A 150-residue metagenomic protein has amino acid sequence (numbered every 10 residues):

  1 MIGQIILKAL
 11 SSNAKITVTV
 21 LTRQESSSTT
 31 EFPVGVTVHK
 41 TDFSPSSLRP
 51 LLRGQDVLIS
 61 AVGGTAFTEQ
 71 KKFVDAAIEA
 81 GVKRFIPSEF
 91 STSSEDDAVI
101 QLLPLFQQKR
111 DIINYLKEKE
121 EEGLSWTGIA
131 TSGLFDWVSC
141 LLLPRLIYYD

Functional and structural regions predicted by a protein language model:
M1-P33, P45-S46, F67-T68, A80 (+1 more regions): Oxidoreductase cofactor-interface core, primarily capturing Rossmann-like NAD(P)-dependent enzymes
T19-L21, H39, I59, I86 (+1 more regions): Hydrophobic/aromatic beta-strand patches that form the interior of the parallel beta-sheet core in alpha/beta enzyme
T29-V57, G64-E69: Conserved Rossmann-fold cofactor-binding substructure of NAD(P)-dependent oxidoreductases
P50-L51, A76, Y115: CheY-like receiver
I59, E89, K109-R110: Domain-wide signal for the mature, well-folded portions of proteins, strongly enriched in nucleus-encoded organellar
V62, E89, G133: Residues that line or immediately flank small-molecule/substrate-binding pockets and catalytic motifs
E69-K72, A76: Short, conserved SAM-binding segment of the class I
A76-T92: ADP-ribose/adenylate-binding Rossmann-like module
